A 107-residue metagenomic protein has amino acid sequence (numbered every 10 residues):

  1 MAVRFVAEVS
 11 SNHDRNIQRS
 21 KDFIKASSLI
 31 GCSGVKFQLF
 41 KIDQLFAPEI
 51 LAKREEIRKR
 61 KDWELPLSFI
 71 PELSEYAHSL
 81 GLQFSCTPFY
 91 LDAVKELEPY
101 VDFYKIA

Functional and structural regions predicted by a protein language model:
M1-F5, G31-S33, H78-F84, Y100-D102: Short, well-ordered coil/turn segments that N-cap beta-strands
M1-N12, F46-A52: N-terminal small/glycine-rich loop or linker at the start of catalytic domains across soluble metabolic enzymes
E8, S27, L97: Conserved, mostly hydrophobic/aromatic
S10-N12, Q38-I42, F89-L91: Active-site beta-loop-alpha junctions enriched in small/polar residues
H13-A26, S68: Glycine-rich anion/phosphate-binding loops
D22-F40, Y100: Catalytic domains of carbohydrate-active enzymes, especially glycoside hydrolases
S33-L65: Glycine-rich, proline-tolerant flexible connector loops at the mouths of alpha/beta enzymes
R60-L65, L82-Y90, V94, D102-A107: Catalytic beta/alpha-barrel core
